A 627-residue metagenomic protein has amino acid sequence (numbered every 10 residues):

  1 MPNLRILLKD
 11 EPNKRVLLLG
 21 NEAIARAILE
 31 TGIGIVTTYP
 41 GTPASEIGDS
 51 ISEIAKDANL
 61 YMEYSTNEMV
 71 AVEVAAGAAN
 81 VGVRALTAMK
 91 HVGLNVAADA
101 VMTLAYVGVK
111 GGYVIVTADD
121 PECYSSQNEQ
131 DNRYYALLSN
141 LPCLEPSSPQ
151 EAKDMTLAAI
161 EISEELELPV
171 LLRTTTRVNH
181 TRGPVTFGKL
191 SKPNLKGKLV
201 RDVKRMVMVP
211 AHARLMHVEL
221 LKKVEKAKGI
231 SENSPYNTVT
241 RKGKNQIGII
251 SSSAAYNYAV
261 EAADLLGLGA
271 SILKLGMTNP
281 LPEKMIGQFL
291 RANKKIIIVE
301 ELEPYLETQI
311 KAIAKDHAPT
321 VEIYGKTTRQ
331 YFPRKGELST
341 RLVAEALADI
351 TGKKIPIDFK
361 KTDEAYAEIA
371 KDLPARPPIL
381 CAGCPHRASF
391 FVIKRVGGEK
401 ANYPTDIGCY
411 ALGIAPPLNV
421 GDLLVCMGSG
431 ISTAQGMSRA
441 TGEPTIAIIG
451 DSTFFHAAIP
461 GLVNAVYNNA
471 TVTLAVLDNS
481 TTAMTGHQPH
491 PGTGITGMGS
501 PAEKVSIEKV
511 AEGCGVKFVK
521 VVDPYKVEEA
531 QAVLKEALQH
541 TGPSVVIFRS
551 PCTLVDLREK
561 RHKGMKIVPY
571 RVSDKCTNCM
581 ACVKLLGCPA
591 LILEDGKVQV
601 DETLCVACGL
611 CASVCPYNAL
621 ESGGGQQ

Functional and structural regions predicted by a protein language model:
M1-P149, R177, K242-G243, G269 (+1 more regions): Thiamine diphosphate
P2-N21, A25, P146-L380, P385-H386 (+4 more regions): Flexible, low-complexity linker and terminal segments
I47-S50, V74-A76, A97-V101, C123-Q130 (+16 more regions): Short acidic, glycine/serine/threonine-rich loops at helix termini
A58-T66, V107-A118, K198-D202, N469-S480 (+1 more regions): A glycine-rich helix N-cap at a beta->alpha junction
N59-L60, A118-C123, S139-L144, K294 (+7 more regions): Short beta-alpha connecting loops at secondary-structure transitions that line or flank enzyme active sites
D120-P169, T175, V203, M208-A211 (+3 more regions): Conserved thiamine diphosphate
L412-I547, V555-E559: Thiamine diphosphate
